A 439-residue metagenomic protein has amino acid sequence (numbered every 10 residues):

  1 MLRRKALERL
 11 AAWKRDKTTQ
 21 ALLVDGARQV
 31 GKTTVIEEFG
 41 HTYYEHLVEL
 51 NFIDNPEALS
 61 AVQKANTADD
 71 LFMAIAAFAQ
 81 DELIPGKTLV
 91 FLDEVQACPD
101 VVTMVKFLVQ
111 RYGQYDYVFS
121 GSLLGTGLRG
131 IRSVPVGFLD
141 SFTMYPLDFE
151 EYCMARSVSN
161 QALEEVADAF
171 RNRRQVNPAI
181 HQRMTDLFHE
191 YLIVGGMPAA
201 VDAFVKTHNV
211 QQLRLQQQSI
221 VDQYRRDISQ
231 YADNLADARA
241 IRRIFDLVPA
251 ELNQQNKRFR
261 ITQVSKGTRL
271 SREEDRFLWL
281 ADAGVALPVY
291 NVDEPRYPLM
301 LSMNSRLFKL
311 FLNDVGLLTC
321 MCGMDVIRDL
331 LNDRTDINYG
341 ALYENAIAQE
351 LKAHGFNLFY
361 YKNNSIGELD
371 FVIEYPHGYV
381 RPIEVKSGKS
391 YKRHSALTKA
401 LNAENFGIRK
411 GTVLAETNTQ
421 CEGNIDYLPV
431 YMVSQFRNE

Functional and structural regions predicted by a protein language model:
M1-W13: N-terminal pre-Walker A segment at the start of P-loop NTPase domains
V24: Hydrophobic anchor at the beta1->P-loop junction of P-loop NTPases
K32: Conserved lysine of the Walker
V35, F39: Hydrophobic positions on the alpha1 helix immediately C-terminal to the Walker A/P-loop
D54-P85: Short glycine-rich substrate-engagement loop in P-loop NTPases that contacts/grips substrate
R129-N253: Interdomain motor-coupling "hinge/lid" segment immediately C-terminal to the ATP-binding subdomain of NTP-driven enzymes
F170, E416-E439: Domain-level recognition of nuclease-like catalytic cores that cleave nucleotide substrates
V205-Y379: Accessory nucleic acid-recognition modules appended to NTPase machines
